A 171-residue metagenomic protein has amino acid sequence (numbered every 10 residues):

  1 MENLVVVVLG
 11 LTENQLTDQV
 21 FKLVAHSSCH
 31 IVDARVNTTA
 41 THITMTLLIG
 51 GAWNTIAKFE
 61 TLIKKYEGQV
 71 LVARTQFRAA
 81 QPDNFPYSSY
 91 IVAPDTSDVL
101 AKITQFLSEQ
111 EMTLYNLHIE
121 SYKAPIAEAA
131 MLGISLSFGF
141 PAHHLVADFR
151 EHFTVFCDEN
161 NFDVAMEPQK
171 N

Functional and structural regions predicted by a protein language model:
M1-N171: A conserved regulatory-domain signal marking ACT and ACT-like small-molecule sensing domains and adjacent regulatory
